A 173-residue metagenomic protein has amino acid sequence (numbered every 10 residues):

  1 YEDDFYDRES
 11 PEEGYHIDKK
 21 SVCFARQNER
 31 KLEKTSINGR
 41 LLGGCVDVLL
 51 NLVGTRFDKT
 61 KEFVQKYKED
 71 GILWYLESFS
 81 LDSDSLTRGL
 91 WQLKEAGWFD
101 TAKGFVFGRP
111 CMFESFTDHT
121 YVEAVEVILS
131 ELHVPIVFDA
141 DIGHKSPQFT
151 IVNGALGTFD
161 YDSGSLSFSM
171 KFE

Functional and structural regions predicted by a protein language model:
Y1, N51-D58, E95, S130 (+1 more regions): Generic secondary-structure signature for well-ordered alpha-helical cores
Y1-D47: Conserved anion/nucleotide-ligand pocket segment
P11, K20, G44-C45, L52 (+4 more regions): Fold-independent oxyanion-binding glycine-rich loops and adjacent beta-strand/coil segments at enzyme active sites
C23-R30, E69, K103-G108: Short acidic (Asp/Glu) and glycine-rich catalytic loops that position anionic groups and cofactors
L32-S36, L73-S80, V106, P110-F113: Glycine-rich phosphate/diphosphate-binding loops and the adjacent beta-loop-alpha structural elements that coordinate
E33-S36, T55-E62, G89-Q92: Glycine-rich, charged/polar anion/phosphate-binding loops that engage phosphate groups from diverse ligands
R40-F79, S83: Oxyanion-binding "anion nests"
L81-E173: C-terminal active-site/capping subdomain that shapes the small-molecule cofactor and substrate pocket of enzyme
